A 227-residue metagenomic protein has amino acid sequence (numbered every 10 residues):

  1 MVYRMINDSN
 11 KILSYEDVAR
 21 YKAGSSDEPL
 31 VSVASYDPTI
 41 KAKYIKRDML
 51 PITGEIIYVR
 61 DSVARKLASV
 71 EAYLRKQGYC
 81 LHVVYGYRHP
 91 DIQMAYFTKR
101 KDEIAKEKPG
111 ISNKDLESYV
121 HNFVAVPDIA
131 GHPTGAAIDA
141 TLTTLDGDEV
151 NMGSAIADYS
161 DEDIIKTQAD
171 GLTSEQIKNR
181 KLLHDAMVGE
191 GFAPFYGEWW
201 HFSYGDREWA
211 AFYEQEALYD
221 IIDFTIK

Functional and structural regions predicted by a protein language model:
M1-G86, D91-Y196, W209-K227: Extracytoplasmic cell-surface/polysaccharide-interacting catalytic and binding patches
F202: Conserved metal-phosphate-binding beta-hairpin within the catalytic cores of diverse ATP-dependent phosphoryl-transfer
